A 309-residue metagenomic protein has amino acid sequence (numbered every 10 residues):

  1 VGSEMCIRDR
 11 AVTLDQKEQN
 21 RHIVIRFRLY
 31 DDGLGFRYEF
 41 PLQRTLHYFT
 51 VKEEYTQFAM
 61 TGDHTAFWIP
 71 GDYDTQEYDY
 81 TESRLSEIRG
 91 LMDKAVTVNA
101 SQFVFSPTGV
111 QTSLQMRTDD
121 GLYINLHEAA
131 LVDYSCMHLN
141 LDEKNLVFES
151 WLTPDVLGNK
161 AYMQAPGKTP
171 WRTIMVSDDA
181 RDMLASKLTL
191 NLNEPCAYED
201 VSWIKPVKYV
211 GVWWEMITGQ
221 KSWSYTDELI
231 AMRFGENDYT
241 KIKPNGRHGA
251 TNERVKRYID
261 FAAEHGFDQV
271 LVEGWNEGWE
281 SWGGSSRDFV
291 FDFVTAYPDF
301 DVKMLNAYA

Functional and structural regions predicted by a protein language model:
G2-I7: Short, small-residue-biased leader/transition segments that mark boundaries at the very start of proteins
V12-K17, R21-W203: Catalytic and substrate-binding clefts that recognize carbohydrates or anionic sugar/phosphate headgroups
Y38, D179-R181, M216-G219, N276-W279: Solvent-exposed loop/turn segments at secondary-structure junctions within structured extracellular/periplasmic domains
S186, E194-V201, W213-E228: Conserved mixed alpha/beta catalytic, RNA-binding, or beta-rich assembly cores of soluble enzyme, regulatory
V207-W213: Boundary/entry segment of secreted carbohydrate-active catalytic domains
Y209, S222-Y225, L229-A309: Substrate-binding cleft of carbohydrate-active enzyme catalytic domains
